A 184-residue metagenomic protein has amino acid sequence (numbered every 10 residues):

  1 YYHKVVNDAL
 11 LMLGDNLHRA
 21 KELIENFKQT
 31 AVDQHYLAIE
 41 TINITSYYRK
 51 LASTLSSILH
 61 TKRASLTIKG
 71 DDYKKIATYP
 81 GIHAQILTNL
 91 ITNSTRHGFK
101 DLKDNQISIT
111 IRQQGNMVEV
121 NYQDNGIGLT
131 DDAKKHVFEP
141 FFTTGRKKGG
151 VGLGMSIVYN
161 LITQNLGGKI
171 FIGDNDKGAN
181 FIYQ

Functional and structural regions predicted by a protein language model:
Y1-H18: Histidine phosphotransfer helical core of two-component systems
D33-L37, K75-T78, T144: Conserved micro-motifs of the catalytic ATP-binding
S65-K75: Conserved catalytic submotifs in the C-terminal HATPase_c
N93-G98: Short helix-loop "hinge" at the ATP-lid/N-box region of the Bergerat-fold HATPase_c
D104-N116: Short beta-strand/loop element within the Bergerat-fold HATPase_c
D124: Acidic ATP/Mg2+-coordinating residue in the GHKL
L129-F141: Short conserved segment of the HATPase_c
I157-G167: Conserved glycine-/histidine-rich ATP-lid loop and adjacent helix of the Bergerat-fold HATPase_c
